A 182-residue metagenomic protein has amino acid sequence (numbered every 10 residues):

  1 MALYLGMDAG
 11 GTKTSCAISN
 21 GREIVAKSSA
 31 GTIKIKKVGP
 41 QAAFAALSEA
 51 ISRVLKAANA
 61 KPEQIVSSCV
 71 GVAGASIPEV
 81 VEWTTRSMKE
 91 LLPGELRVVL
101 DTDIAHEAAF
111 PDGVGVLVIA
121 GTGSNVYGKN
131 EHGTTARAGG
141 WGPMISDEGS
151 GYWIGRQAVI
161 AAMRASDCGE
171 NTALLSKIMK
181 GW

Functional and structural regions predicted by a protein language model:
M1, G94-V118, T134: Conserved phosphate-binding catalytic cores of ATP/NTP-utilizing and phosphoryl-transfer enzymes
A2-D8, I65-C69, G115-I119, V126: Short glycine-aspartate micro-motif
L3-A45, E49, T134-A136, G140: Short glycine-rich, Thr/Ser-proximal phosphate-binding strand/loop in the N-terminal lobe of ATP-dependent enzymes
T14-S19, E107, L117, S124-K129: Short beta-strand scaffold segments in enzyme catalytic cores
G21-I24, T84-L91, G115, E131-A136: A glycine- and small-aliphatic-rich helix-loop capping segment at beta-alpha/alpha-beta transitions that lines
S28, V66, M88-E95, G133-G142: Glycine/charged-rich beta-loop-alpha catalytic/anionic-binding loops adjacent to active sites
I51, L55-E95, A109-F110: Short beta-strand-loop/turn "lid" adjacent to the catalytic site in phosphate-handling enzymes
T134-W182: Glycine-rich phosphate-binding loop plus the immediately following alpha-helix
